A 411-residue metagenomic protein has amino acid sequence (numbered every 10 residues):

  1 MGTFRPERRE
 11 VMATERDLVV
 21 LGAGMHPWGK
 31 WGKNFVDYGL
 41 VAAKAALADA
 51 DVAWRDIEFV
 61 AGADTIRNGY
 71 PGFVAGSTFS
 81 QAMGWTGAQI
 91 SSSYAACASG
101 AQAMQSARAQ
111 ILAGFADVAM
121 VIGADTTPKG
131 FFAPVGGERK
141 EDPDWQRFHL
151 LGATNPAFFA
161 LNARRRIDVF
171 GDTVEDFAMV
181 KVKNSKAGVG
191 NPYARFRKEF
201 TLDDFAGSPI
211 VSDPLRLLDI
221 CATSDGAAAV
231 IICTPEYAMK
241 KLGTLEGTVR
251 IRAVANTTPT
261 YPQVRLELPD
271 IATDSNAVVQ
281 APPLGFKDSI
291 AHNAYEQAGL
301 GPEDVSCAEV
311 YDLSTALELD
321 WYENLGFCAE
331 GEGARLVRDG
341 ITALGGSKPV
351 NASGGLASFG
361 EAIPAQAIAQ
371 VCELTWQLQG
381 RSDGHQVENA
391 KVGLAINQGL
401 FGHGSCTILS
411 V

Functional and structural regions predicted by a protein language model:
F4-A98, S106, R166-T173, R195-D204 (+6 more regions): Conserved active-site "lid/cap" helical segment
F4-V36, W145, M179, I210-S289 (+6 more regions): Condensing-enzyme catalytic core mediating Claisen C-C bond formation in acyl metabolism
A13-R16, D64-I122, T126-F158, F196-A222 (+4 more regions): Conserved catalytic cysteine-centered active-site region of acyl-thioester-dependent Claisen-condensing enzymes
W54-D64, Q89-A95, A119-A124, E175-V182 (+5 more regions): Beta-strand segments within the central parallel beta-sheet cores of soluble alpha/beta enzyme folds
R67-A75, Y261-L268, D312-A334, A362 (+1 more regions): Short glycine/threonine-rich loop-to-helix capping motif typified by GTGT followed within a few residues by an Asp-Pro
Y94-D125, P156-G190, V230-Y237, F359-S382: Active-site-proximal alpha-helical scaffold in enzymes
A272-R335, P349-N351, C372, T407: C-terminal catalytic subdomain
E361-V411: C-terminal amphipathic "assembly/sorting" segment characterized by alternating charged and hydrophobic residues
